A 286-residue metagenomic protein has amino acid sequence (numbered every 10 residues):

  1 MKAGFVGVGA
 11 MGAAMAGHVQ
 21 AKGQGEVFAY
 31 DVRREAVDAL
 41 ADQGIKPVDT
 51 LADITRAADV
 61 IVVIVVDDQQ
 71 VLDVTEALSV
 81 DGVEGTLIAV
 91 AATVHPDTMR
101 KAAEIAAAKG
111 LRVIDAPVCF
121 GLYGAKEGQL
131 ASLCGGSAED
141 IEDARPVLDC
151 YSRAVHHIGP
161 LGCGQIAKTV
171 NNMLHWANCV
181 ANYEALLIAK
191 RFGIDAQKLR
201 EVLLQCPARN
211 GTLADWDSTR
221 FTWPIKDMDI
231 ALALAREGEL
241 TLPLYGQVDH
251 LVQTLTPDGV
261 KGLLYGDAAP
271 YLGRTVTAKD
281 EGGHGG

Functional and structural regions predicted by a protein language model:
M1-V63: NAD(P)+-binding Rossmann beta1-loop-alpha1 motif at the extreme N-terminus of oxidoreductases
A3, T93-T169: Rossmann-fold dinucleotide-binding core
V27, P47, R112-I114, V155 (+2 more regions): Hydrophobic beta-strand scaffold residues
L51-R112: Rossmann-fold NAD(P) dinucleotide-binding segment
G162-R274: Helical "substrate-binding/catalytic lid" subdomain of Rossmann-like NAD(P)-dependent dehydrogenases/reductases
